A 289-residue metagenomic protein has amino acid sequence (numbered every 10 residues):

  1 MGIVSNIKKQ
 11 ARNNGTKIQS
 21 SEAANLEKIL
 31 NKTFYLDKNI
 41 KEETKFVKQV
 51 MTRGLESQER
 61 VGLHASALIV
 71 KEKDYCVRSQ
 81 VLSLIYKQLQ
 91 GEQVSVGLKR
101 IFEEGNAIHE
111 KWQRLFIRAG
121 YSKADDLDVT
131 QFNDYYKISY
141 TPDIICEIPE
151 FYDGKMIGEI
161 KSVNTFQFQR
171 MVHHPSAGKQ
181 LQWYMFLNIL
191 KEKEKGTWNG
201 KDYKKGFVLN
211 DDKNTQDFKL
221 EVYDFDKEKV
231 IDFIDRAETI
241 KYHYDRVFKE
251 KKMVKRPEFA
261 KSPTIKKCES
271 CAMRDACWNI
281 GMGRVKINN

Functional and structural regions predicted by a protein language model:
M1-I157, N164, F168-R170, P175: Metal-dependent nuclease catalytic cores that hydrolyze phosphodiester bonds in DNA/RNA, characterized by
C76, Y184, C271: A residue-level signal for conserved active-site and pocket-lining positions in enzyme catalytic cores
P142, Q182, E269: Residue-level detector of short, conserved catalytic/binding motifs and their immediate flanks
G154-E159, H243-R246: Active-site-adjacent bridging/hinge elements
I157, W183, F207-V208: Structural beta-sheet core signal
I160-S162, N210: Residue-level recognition of conserved beta-strand positions in structured domain cores
R170-H174, I189-N289: Metal-dependent nuclease catalytic regions and adjoining charged, substrate-binding loops involved in nucleic-acid end
S176-L190: Membrane-associated lipid acylation/remodeling enzymes share a hydrophobic transmembrane-juxtamembrane segment
